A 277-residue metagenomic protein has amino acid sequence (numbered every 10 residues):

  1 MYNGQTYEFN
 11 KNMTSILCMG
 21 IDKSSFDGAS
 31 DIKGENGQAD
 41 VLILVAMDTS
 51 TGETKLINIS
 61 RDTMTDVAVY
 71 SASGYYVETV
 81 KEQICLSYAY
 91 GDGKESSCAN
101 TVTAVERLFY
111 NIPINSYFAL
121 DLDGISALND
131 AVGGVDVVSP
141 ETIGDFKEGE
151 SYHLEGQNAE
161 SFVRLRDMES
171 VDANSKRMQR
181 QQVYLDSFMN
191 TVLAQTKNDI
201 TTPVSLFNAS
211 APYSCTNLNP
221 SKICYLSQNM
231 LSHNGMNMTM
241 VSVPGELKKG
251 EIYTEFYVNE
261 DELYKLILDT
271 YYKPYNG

Functional and structural regions predicted by a protein language model:
M1-G277: Non-catalytic, solvent-exposed segments at the cell envelope interface
